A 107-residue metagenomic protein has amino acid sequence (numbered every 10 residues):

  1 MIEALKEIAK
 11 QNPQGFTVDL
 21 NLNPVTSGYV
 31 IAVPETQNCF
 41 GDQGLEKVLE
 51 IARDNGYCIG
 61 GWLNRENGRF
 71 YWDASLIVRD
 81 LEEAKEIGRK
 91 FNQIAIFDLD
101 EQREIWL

Functional and structural regions predicted by a protein language model:
M1-L107: Conserved, structured core segments of small domains
